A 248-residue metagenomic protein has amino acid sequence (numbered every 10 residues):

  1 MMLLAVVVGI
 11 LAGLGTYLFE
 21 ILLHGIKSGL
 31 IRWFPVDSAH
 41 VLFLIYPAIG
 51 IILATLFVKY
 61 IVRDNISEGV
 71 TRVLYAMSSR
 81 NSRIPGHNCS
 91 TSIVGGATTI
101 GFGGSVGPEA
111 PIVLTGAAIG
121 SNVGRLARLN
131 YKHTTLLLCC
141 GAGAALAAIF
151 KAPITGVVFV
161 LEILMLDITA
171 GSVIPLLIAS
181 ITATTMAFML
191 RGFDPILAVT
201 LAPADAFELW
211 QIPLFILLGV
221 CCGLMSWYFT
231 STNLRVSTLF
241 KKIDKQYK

Functional and structural regions predicted by a protein language model:
M1-K248: Alpha-helical transmembrane segments and immediately membrane-proximal extracytoplasmic
